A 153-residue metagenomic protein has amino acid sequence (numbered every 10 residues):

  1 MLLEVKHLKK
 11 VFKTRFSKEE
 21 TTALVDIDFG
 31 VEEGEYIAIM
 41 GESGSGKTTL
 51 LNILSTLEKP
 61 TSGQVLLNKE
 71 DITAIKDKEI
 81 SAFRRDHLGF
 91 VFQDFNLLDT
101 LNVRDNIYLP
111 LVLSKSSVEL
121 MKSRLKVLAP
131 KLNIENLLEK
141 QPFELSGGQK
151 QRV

Functional and structural regions predicted by a protein language model:
T21, I72-G89: ABC ATPase NBD coupling module
M40-E42: The feature captures the beta-strand-to-loop junction immediately N-terminal to the Walker
S55: Helix-to-loop junction immediately C-terminal to a conserved catalytic motif
G63-D71: Conserved ABC transporter NBD signature motif
E70-D71, E119-N136: Conserved ABC ATPase "signature" region
L101-P110: Short coil-to-helix segment of the ABC ATPase nucleotide-binding domain corresponding to the Q-loop/switch region
Q141-L145, Q149-K150: Conserved ABC ATPase signature
